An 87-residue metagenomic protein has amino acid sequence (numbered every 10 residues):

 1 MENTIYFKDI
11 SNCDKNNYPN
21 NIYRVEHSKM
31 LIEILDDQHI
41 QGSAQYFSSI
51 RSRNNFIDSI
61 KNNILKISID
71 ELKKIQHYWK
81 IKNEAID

Functional and structural regions predicted by a protein language model:
N3-S11: A short beta-strand micro-motif
Y6-F7, D36, H77, N83: Serine/threonine-rich, low-complexity intrinsically disordered segments
K8-D9, E33, R53, Q76: Polar/charged side chains located within well-ordered beta-strands of beta-rich proteins
S11, E26, E33-L35, Q41 (+3 more regions): N-terminal non-cleavable signal-anchor helices
N16-K61: Acidic, low-complexity, intrinsically disordered interaction modules
I50-D87: Mixed-charge, Lys/Arg-enriched low-complexity segments
